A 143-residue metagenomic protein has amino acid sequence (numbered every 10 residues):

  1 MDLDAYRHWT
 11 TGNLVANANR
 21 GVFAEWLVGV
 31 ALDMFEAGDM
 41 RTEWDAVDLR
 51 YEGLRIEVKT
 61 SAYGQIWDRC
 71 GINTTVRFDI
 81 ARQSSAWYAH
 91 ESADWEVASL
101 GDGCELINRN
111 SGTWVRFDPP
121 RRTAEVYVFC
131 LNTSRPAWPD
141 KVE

Functional and structural regions predicted by a protein language model:
M1-L54, V58-E143: Nucleic-acid endonuclease domains
